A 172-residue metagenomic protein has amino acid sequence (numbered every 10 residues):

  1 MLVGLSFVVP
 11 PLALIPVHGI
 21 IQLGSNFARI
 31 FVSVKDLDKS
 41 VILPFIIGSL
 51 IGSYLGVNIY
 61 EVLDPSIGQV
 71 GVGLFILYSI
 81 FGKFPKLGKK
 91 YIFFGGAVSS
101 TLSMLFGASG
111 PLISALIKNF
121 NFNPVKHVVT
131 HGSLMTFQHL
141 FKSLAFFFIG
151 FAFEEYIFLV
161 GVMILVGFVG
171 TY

Functional and structural regions predicted by a protein language model:
M1-V41, S100, G110-T171: Small-residue-rich hydrophobic segments that form or flank transmembrane alpha-helices in multi-pass membrane proteins
L12, S66-Q69, K86-K90, V125 (+1 more regions): Membrane-water interface of alpha-helical transmembrane segments
L12-K83: Membrane helix-loop-helix hairpins that form the core translocation module of multi-pass transporters
I30-V32, F81-K89, A108, T171-Y172: Juxtamembrane membrane-interface segments at transmembrane alpha-helix termini
I42-I47, V70-G71, F93-F94, I157-L165: Hydrophobic alpha-helical transmembrane segments
I92-S109: Hydrophobic alpha-helical transmembrane segments of multi-pass integral membrane proteins, predominantly secondary
